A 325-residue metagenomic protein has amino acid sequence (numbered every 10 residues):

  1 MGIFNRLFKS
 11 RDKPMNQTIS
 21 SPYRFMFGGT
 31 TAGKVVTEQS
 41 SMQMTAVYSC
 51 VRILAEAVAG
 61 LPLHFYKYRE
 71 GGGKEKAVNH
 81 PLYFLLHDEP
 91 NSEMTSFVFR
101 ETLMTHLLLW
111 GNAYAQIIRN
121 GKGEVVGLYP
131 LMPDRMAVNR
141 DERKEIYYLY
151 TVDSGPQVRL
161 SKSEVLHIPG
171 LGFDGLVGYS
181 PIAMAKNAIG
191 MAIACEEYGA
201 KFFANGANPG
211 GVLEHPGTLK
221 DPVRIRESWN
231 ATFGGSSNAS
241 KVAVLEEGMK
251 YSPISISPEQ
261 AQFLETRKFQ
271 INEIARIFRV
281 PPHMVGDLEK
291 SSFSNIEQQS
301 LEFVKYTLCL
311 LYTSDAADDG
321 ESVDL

Functional and structural regions predicted by a protein language model:
M1-F263, R267-R276, V280-H283, D287 (+1 more regions): Structured, contiguous alpha/beta core segments that scaffold functional sites
P258, I296-E302: Short glycine/threonine-rich loop-to-helix capping motif typified by GTGT followed within a few residues by an Asp-Pro
G286-N295: Short linear loop/turn motifs
S300-S314: Long, compositionally biased
Y312, A316-L325: Single conserved hydrophobic/aromatic residue that forms the stacking wall/gate of nucleotide- or nucleobase-binding
